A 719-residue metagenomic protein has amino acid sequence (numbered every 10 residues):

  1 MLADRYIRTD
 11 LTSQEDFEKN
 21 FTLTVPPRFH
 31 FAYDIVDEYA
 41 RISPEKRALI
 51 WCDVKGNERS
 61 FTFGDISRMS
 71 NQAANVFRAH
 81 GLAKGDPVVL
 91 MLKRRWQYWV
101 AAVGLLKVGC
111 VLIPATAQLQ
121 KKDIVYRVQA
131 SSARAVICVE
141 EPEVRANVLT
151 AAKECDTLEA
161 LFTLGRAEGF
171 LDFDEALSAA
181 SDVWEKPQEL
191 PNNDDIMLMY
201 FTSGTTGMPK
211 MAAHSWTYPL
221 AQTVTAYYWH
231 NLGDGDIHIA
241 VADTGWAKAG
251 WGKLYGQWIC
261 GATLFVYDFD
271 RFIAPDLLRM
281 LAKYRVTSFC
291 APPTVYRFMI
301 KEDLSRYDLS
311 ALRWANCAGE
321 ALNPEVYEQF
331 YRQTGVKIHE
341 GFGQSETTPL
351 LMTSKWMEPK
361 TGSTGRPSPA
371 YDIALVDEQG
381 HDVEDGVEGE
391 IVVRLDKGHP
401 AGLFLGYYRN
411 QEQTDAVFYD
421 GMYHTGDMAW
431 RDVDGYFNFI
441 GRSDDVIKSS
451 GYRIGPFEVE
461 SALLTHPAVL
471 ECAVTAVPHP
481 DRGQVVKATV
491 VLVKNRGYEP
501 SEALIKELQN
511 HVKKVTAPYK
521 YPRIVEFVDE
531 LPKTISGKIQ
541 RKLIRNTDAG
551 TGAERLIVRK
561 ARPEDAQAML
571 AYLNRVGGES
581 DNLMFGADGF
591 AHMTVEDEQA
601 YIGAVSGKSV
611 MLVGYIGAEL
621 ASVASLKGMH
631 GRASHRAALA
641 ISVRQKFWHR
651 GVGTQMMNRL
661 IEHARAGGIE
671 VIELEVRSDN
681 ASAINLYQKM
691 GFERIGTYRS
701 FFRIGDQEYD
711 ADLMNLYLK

Functional and structural regions predicted by a protein language model:
P44-R47, T163, E168-G169, S178-F201 (+2 more regions): Conserved pre-ATP/AMP-binding loop-to-beta segment of ANL
E45, L49-V103, Q120-V125, D174-S178 (+1 more regions): Conserved AMP-binding/adenylate-forming core of the ANL superfamily
R59-G64, M197-A221: Conserved AMP-binding A3 loop
A79-H80, V103, K107-E175, K494: Structural core segment of the AMP-binding/adenylate-forming
L119, Y126, V136-E141, F289 (+6 more regions): AMP-binding/adenylate-forming catalytic core of the ANL superfamily
L220-A240, T244-T287, E302: Conserved AMP-binding/adenylation subdomain of ANL enzymes
I259, V286-A291, I300-K360, D372 (+1 more regions): Gly/Ser/Thr-rich phosphate-binding loop
A370, H381-A416, I454: Conserved ATP/PPi-binding loop(s) of AMP-dependent carboxylate-activating enzymes
